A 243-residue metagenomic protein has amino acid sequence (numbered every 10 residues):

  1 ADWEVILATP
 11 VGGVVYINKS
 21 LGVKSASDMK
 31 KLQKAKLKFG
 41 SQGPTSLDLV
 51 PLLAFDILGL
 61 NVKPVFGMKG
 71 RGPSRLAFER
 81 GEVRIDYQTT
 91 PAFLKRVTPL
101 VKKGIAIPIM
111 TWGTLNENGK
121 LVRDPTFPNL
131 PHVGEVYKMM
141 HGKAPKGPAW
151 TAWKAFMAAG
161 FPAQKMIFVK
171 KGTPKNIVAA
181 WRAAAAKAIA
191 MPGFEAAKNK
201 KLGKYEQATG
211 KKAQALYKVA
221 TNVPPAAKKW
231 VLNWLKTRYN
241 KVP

Functional and structural regions predicted by a protein language model:
A1-R80, K143-T151, G160-A197: Hinge/capping helix and adjacent helix->loop/strand transition within the periplasmic-binding protein
V14, L21-G22, A92, V122 (+2 more regions): Short, well-ordered alpha-helical scaffold segment located in the soluble/lumenal catalytic or ligand-binding core
K36-M139: Ligand-binding pocket segment of bilobal, Venus flytrap-like solute-binding proteins
V97-I189, W234-P243: C-terminal lobe and pocket-closing loops of periplasmic/extracytoplasmic Venus-flytrap solute-binding proteins
G113-L121, V133, G193-K218: Mature extracytoplasmic/periplasmic domains
P192, T209-P243: Extracellular/periplasmic bilobal clamshell ligand-binding domains
